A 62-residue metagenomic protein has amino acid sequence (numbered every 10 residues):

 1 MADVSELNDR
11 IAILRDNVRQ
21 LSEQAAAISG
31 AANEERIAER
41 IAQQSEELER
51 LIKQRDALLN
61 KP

Functional and structural regions predicted by a protein language model:
M1-A2, N60-P62: Short intrinsically disordered terminal tails
M1-D16: Short, charge/polar-rich alpha-helical segments
N8, A12, A25, R55: Functionally constrained cores in energy, signaling, and assembly domains
S22, I28-K61: Short, charge-rich amphipathic interface segments used for partner binding and complex assembly
